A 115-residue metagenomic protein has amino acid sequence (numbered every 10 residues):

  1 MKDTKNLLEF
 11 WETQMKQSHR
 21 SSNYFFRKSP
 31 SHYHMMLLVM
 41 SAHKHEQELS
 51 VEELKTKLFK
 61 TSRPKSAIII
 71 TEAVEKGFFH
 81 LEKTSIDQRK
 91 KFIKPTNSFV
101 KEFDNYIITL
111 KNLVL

Functional and structural regions predicted by a protein language model:
E9-L38: Short alpha-helical segments that sit at the start of domains
S18, D104-L115: Amphipathic alpha-helical dimerization/coiled-coil segments that flank or bridge DNA-binding/regulatory modules
V39-H43: Short helix-to-turn junction characteristic of helix-turn-helix DNA-binding domains, especially the helix
H45-K57: Short acidic, hydrophobic short linear motifs in intrinsically disordered regions
E52, F59-R63, D87-K91: Phosphate-/nucleic-acid-contacting segments
K60-E75: Short amphipathic alpha-helical interaction segments
V74-T84: A short, conserved structural fragment
T84-I107: Short, cationic-aromatic polyanion-contact patches
